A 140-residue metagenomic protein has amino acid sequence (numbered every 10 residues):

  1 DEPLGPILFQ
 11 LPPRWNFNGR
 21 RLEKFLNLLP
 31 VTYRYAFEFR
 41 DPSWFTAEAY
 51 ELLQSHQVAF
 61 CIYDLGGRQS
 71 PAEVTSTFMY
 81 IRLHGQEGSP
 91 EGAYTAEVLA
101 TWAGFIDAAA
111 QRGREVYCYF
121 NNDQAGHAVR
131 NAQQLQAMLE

Functional and structural regions predicted by a protein language model:
D1-E140: Residues lining hydrophobic/aromatic ligand-binding pockets adjacent to catalytic sites
